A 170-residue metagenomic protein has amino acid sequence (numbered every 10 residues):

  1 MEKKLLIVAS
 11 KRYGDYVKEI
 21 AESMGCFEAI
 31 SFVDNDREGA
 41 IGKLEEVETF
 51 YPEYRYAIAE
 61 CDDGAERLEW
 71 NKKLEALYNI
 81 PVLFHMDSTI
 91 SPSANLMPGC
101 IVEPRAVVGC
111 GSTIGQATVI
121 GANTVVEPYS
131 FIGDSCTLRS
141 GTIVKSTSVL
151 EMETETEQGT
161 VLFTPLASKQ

Functional and structural regions predicted by a protein language model:
M1-E2, G25-C26, E48-Y54: Flexible, charged surface loops at secondary-structure boundaries
E2-A21: Glycine-rich adenosine-cofactor-binding loop
K3-K4, E28-A29, R55, N79-I80: Residues at the starts of beta-strands that form the adenosine-phosphate
S10, M24, Y56-E60: Conserved N-terminal catalytic core of the sugar/cofactor nucleotidyltransferase
E22-F27, E75-L77: Short helix-loop-beta junction
M24-G39: NAD(P)-binding Rossmann-fold cofactor-contacting core
R37-T89: Phosphate-bearing ligand-interacting subdomains that bind or position ATP/ADP/UDP/GDP/NAD(P) or nucleotide-linked
L83-Q170: Structural signal for interior beta-strand "rungs" in well-ordered beta-sheet cores of soluble enzyme domains
